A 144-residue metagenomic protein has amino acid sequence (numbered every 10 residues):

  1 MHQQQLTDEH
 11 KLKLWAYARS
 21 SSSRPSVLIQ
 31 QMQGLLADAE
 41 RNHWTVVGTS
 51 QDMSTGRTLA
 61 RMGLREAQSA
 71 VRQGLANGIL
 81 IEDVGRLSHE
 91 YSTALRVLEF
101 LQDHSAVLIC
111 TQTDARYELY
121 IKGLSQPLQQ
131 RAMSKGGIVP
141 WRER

Functional and structural regions predicted by a protein language model:
M1-R144: Short, structured surface patches at the beginning of a domain
